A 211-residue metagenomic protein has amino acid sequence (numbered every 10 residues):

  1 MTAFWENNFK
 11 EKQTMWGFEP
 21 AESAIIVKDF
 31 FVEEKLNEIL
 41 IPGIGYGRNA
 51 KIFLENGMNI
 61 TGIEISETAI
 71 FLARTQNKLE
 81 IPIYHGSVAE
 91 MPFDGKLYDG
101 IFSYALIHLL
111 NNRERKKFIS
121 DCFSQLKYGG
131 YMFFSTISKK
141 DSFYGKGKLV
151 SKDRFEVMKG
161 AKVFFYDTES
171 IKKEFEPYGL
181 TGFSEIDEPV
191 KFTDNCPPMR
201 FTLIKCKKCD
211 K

Functional and structural regions predicted by a protein language model:
M1-L40, G45-F93, E114-K117, Y131-K211: Class I (Rossmann-like) S-adenosyl-L-methionine-dependent methyltransferase catalytic domain, capturing the SAM-binding
F93-I101: A short acidic, Gly/Pro-enriched loop at the edge of an enzyme's catalytic core that lines a small-molecule cofactor
S103-L106: A short beta-strand submotif of the Rossmann-like class I SAM-dependent methyltransferase core that lines
H108-L110: A short His-aromatic
K116-Y128: A short glycine-rich, Lys/Arg-flanked "PGG" loop and its adjoining helix->strand segment in the class I
